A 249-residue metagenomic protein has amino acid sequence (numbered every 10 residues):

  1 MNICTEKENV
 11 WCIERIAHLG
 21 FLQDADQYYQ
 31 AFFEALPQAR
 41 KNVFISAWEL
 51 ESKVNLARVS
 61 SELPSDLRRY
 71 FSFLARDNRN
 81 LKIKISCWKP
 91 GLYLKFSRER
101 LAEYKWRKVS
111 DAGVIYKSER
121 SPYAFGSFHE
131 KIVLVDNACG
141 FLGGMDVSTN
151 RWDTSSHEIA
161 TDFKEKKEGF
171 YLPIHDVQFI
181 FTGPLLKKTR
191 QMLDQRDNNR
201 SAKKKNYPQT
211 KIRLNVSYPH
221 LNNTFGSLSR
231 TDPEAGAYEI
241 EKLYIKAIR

Functional and structural regions predicted by a protein language model:
M1-R249: Charged, low-complexity intrinsically disordered terminal segments
